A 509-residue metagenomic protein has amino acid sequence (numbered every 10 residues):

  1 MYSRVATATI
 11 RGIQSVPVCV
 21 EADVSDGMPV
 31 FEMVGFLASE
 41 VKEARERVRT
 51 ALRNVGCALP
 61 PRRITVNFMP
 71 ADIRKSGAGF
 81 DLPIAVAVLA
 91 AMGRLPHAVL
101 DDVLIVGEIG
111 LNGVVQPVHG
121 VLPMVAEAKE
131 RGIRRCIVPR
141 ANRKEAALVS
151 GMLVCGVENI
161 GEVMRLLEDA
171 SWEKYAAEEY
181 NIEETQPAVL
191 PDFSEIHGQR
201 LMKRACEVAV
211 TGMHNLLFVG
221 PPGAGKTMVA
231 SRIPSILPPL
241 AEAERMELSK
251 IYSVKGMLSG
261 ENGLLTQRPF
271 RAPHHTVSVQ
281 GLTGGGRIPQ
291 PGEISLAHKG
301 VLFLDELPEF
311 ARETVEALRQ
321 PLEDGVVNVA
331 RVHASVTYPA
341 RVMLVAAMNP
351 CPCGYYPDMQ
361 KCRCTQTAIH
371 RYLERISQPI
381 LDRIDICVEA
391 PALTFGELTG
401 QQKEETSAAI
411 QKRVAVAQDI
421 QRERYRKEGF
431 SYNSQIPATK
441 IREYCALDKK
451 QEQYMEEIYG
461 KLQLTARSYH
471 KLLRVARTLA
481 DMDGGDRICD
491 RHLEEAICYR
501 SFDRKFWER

Functional and structural regions predicted by a protein language model:
M1-L217, A224-T227, A330, S468-Y469 (+1 more regions): Peripheral, non-AAA+ core regions of ATP-driven protein-machinery
V18-V24, L282, D385-V388: Short beta-strand elements
L37-R45, P60, N67-G77, P289 (+1 more regions): Basic, amphipathic alpha-helical bundle interface domains used for macromolecular binding and assembly
N112, L304, F310-A311, G354: Catalytic P-loop NTPase motifs of RecA-like helicase/translocase cores
E207, G263-L264, P269, Q280-L302 (+1 more regions): Conserved alpha-helical scaffold flanking the Walker A/P-loop in AAA+ ATPase domains
F218-S259: Walker A/P-loop
E244-S278, G285-G286, P391, S431-R442 (+2 more regions): Conserved inter-motif catalytic segment of the P-loop NTP-binding fold
K299, D305-E306, A317: Walker B catalytic acidic pair
